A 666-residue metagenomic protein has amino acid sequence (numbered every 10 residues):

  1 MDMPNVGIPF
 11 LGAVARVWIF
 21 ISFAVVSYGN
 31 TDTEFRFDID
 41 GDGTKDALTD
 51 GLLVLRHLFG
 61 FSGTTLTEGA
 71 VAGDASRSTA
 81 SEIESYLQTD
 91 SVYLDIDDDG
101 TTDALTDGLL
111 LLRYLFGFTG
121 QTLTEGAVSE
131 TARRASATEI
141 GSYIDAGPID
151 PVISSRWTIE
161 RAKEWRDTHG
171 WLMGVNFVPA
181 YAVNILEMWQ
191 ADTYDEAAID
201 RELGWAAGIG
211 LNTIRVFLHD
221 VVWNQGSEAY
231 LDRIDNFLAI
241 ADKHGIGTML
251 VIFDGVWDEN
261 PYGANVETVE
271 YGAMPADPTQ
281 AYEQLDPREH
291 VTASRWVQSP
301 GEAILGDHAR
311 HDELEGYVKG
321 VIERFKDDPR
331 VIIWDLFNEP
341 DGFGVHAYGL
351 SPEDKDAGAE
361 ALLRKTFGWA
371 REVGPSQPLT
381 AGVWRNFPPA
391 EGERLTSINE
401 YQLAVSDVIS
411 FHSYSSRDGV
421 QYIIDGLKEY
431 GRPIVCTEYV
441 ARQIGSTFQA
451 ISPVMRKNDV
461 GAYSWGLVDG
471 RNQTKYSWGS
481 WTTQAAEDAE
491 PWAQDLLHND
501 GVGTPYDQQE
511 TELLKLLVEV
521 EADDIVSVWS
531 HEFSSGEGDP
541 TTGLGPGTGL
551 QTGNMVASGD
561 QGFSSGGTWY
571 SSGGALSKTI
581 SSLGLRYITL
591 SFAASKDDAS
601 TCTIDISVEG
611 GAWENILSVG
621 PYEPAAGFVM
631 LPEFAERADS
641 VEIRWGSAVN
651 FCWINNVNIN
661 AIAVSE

Functional and structural regions predicted by a protein language model:
D42-T89, D99-D150: Alpha-helical segments with a strong preference for the paired helices of cellulosomal dockerin domains
S154-S406, H412-G419, Y430, Y439 (+7 more regions): Active-site mouth of glycoside hydrolases
D523-L550, E666: Extracellular carbohydrate-recognition regions
S565-R586, A625-V629: Short beta-strands within extracellular/lumenal beta-sheet-rich domains
S582-S591, R637-A638: Extended extracellular/luminal ectodomain segments enriched in beta-structured repeat modules
L583-G584, A593-C602, A648-F651: Extended, low-complexity, turn-rich repeat/linker tracts enriched in Gly/Pro/Ser/Thr and Asp/Glu that occur
E609-A638: Extracellular carbohydrate recognition and processing domains and analogous Trp-centered ligand-binding platforms
G646-I662: Extracellular carbohydrate recognition
